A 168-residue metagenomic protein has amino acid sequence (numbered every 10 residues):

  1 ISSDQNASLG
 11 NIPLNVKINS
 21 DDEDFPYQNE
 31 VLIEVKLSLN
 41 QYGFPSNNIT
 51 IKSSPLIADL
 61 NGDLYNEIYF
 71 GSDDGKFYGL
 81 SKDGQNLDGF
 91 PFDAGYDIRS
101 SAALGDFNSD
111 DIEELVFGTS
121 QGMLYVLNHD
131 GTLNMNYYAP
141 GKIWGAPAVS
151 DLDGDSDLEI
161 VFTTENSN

Functional and structural regions predicted by a protein language model:
I1-S2, G131: Accessible peptide chain termini
S2, K17-D21: Beta-strand-rich extracellular modules
Q5-L14: Short glycine/proline/serine/threonine-rich loop/turn segments at secondary-structure transition edges
P13-K17, S54: Beta-strand secondary-structure signal
D21, F25-N168: Extracytoplasmic/lumenal domain signature
